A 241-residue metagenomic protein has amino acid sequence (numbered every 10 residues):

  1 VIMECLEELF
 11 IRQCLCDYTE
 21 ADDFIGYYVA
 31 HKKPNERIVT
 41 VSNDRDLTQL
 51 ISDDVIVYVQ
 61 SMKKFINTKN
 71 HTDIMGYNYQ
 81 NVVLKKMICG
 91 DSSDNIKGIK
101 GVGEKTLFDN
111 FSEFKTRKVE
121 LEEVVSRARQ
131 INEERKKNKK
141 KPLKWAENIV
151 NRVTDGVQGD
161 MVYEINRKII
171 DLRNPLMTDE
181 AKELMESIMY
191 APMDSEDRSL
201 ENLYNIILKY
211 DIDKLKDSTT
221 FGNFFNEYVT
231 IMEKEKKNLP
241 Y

Functional and structural regions predicted by a protein language model:
V1-N202, I206-D213: Extended two-metal-dependent nuclease catalytic cores across DNA- and RNA-processing enzymes
S199-Y241: Long, highly charged low-complexity segments enriched in Glu/Asp and Lys/Arg with interspersed Ser/Thr
